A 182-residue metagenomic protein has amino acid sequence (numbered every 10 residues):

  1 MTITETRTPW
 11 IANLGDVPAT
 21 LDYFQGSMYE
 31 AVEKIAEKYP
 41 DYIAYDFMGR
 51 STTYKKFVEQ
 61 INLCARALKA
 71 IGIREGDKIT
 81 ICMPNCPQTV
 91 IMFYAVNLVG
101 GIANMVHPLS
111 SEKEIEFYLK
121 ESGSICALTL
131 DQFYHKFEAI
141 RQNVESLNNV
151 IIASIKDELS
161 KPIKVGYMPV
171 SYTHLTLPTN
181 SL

Functional and structural regions predicted by a protein language model:
T2-T4, D22-A44, E59: A short N-terminal helical cap/helix-turn-helix that marks the beginning of AMP-binding/adenylate-forming
W10-P18: Short, contiguous pre-domain boundary segments
G26, K55-E59, L109, L128-D131: Conserved phosphate-coordination/catalytic loops
E33, D41-C86, V90-Y94, S111-E116: Conserved AMP-binding/adenylate-forming core of the ANL superfamily
E59, C86, Y134, D157-E158 (+1 more regions): Residue-level marker for beta-strand->alpha-helix junctions and adjacent short loops that shape enzyme
L98-L175: Structural core segment of the AMP-binding/adenylate-forming
H174-L182: Single conserved hydrophobic/aromatic residue that forms the stacking wall/gate of nucleotide- or nucleobase-binding
